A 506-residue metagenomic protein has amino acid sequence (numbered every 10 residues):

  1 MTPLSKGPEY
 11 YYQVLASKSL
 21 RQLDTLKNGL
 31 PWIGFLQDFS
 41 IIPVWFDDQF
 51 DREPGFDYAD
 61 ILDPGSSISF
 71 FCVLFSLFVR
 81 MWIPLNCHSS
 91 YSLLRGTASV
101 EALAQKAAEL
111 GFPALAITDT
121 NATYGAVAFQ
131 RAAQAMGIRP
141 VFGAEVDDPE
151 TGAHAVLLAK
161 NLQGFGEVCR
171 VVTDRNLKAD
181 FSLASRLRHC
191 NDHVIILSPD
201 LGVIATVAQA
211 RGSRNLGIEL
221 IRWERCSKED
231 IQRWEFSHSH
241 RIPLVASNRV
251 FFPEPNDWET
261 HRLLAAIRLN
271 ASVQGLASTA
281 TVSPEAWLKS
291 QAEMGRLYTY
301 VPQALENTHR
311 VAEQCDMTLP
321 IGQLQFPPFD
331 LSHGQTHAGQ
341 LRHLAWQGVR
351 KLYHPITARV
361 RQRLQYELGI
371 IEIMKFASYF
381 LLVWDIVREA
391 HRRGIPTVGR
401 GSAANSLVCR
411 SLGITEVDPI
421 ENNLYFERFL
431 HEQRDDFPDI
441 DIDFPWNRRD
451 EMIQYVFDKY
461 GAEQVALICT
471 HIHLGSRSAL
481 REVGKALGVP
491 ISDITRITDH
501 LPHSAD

Functional and structural regions predicted by a protein language model:
P8, D38, P54-G55, I61-S69: Intrinsically disordered, low-complexity segments enriched in serine/proline and basic residues
Y10-V14, T25, D48-Q49, Y58: Alpha-helix boundary/capping motif
L20-L26, S66: Intrinsic disorder
Q37, I68-V79: Hydrophobic alpha-helical signal peptides and transmembrane signal-/tail-anchor segments that drive secretory-pathway
F78-D506: Alpha-helical scaffold/interaction cores of sigma-54-like transcription cofactors and many family A DNA polymerases
